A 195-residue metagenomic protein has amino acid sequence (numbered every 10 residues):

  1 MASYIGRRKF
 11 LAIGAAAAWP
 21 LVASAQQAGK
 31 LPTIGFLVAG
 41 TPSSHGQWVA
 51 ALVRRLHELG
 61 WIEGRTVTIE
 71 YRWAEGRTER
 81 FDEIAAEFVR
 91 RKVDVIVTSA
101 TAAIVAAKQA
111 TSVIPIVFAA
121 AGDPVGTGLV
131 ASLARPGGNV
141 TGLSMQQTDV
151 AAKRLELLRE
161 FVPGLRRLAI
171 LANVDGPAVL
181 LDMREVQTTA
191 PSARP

Functional and structural regions predicted by a protein language model:
M1-P195: Short hydrophobic alpha-helices and adjacent helix-cap/hinge residues
